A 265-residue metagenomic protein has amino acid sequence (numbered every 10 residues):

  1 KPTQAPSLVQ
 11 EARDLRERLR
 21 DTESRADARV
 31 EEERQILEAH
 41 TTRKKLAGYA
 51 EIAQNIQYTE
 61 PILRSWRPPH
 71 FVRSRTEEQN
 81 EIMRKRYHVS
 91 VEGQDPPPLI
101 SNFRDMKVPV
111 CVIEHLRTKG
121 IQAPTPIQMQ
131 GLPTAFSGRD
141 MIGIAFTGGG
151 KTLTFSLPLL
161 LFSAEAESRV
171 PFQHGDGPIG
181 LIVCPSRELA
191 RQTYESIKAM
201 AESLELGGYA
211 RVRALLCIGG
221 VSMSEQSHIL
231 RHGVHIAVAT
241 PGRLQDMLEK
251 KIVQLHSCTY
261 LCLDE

Functional and structural regions predicted by a protein language model:
K1-D105: Intrinsically disordered, low-complexity accessory regions that flank the conserved helicase/ATPase core of eukaryotic
G93-I144, T154, L161: Conserved pre-motif I regulatory segment
V108, I113, R117, I121-Q122 (+7 more regions): Short amphipathic alpha-helices and their capping/turn residues within compact interaction modules
C111, P171-E249, S257-Y260: Conserved nucleic-acid-binding Ia/Ib motif block in the N-terminal RecA-like helicase ATPase lobe
T118, M129, S156-L157, Y194-S196 (+2 more regions): Short coil/turn segments at secondary-structure boundaries
M129-M141, T152-Q173, S196-A201, Q245: Walker A/P-loop NTP-binding motif
A145-G149: The conserved Walker
L263: Conserved P-loop NTPase nucleotide-binding/switch module
